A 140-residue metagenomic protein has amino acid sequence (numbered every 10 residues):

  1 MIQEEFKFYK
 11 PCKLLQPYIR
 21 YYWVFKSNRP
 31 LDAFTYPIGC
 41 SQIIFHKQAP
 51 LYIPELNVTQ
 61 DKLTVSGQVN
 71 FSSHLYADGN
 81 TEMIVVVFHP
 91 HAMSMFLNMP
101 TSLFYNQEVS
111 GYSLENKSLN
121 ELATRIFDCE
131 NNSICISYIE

Functional and structural regions predicted by a protein language model:
M1-E140: Alpha-helical bundle regulatory/interaction domains
